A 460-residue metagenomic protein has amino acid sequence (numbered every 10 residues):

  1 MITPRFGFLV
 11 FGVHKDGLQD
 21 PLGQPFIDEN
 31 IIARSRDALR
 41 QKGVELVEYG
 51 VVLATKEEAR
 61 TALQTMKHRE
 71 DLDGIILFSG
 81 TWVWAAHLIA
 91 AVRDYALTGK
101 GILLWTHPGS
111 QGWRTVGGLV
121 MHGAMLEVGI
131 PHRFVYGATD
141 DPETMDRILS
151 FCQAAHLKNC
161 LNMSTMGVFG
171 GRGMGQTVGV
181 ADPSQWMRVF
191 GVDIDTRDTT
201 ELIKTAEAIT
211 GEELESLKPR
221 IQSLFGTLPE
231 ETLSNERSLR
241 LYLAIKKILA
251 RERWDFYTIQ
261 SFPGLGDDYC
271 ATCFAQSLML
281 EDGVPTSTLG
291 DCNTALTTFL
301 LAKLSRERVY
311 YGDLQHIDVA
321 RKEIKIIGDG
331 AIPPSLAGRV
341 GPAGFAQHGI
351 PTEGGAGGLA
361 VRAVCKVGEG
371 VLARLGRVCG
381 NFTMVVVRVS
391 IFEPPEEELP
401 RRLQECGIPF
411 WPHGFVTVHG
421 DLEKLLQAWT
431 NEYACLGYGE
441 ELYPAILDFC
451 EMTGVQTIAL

Functional and structural regions predicted by a protein language model:
M1-L53, T177-T227: N-terminal glycine-rich anion-binding loop in soluble enzyme alpha/beta folds
E29, G354-L460: Extended hydrophobic packing segments that form well-structured cores
Y49-A96, T210-E252: N-terminal small/polar loop signature for handling phosphorylated ligands or for N-terminal nucleophile
V52-N162, G173-G175, K322-I327: Cofactor- and metal-binding active-site motifs of prokaryotic enzymes that mediate redox/radical or nucleophilic
T81-T98, G266-S277, P412-F415, H419: Short Gly/Thr/Asp-enriched flexible loops that form oxyanion-binding sites at enzyme active sites
C152-Q185, V189-V192, E323-I350: Conserved anion/nucleotide-ligand pocket segment
P219-L304: Long, internal scaffold/assembly segments composed of regular secondary structure
G283-P400: C-terminal catalytic subdomain
